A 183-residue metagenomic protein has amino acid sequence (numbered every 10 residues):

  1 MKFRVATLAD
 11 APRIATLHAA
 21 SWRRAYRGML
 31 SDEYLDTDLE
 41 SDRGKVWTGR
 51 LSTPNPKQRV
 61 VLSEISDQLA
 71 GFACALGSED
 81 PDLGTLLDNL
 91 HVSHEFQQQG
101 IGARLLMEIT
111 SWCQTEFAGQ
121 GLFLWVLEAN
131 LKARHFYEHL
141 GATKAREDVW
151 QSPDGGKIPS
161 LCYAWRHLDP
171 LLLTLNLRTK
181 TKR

Functional and structural regions predicted by a protein language model:
M1-F3: Extreme N-terminal starter segment of soluble prokaryotic enzymes
V5-A11, T16-Q97, A103-F117, E147-W150 (+1 more regions): Acetyl-CoA-dependent GNAT
Q58, I158-C162: Short hydrophobic/aromatic beta-strand or adjacent loop that forms the aromatic wall/cage of a ligand/substrate-binding
F123-R134, Q151-G156: Conserved beta-strand-loop-alpha-helix junction that forms the acyl-donor binding cleft
E138-E147: Conserved acetyl-CoA-binding loop of GNAT-fold acetyltransferases
